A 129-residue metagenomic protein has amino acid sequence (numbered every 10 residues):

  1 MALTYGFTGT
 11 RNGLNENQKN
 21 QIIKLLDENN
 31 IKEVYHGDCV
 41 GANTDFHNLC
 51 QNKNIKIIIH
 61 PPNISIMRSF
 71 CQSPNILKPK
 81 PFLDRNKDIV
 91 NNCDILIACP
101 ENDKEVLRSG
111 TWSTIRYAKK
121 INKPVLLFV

Functional and structural regions predicted by a protein language model:
A2, R11-V129: Acidic/glycine-enriched connector segments
